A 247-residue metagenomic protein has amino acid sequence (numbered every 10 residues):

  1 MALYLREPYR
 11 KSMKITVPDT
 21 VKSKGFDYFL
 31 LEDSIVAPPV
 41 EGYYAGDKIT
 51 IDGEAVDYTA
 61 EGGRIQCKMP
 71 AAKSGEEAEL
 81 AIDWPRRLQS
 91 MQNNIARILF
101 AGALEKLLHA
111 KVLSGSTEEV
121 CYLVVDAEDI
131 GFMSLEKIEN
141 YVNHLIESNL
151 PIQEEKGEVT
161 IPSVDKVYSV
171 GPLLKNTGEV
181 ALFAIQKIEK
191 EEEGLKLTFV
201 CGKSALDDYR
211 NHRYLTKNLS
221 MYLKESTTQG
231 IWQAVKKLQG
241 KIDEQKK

Functional and structural regions predicted by a protein language model:
M1-K247: A glycine- and charged-residue-rich anion-binding loop/surface
